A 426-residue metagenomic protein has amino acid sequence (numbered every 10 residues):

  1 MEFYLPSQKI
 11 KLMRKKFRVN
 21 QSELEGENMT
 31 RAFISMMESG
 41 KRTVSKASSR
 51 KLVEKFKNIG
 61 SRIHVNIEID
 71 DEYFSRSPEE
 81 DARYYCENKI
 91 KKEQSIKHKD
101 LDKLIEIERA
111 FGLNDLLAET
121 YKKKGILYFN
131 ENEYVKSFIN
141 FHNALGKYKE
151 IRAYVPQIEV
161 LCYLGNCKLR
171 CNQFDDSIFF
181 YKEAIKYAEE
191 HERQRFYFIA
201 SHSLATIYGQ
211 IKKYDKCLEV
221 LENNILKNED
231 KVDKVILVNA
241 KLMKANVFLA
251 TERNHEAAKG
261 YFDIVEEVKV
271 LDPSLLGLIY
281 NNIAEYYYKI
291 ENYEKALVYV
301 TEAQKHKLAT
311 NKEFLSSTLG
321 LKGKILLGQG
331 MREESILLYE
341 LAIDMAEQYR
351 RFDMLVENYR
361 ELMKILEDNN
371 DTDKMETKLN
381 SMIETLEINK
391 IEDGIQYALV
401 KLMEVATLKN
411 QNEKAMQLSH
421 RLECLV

Functional and structural regions predicted by a protein language model:
M1-F17: A short, Lys/Arg-rich alpha-helix, primarily the initiator
F17-M36: Short alpha-helical DNA-recognition segment
S45-I69: DNA major-groove recognition helix of helix-turn-helix/homeodomain DNA-binding modules
Y84, L116, K123, P156 (+11 more regions): "A position-specific structural signal for the A-helix of alpha-solenoid helical repeats
I90-K103, N130-N143, Q173-E183, K212-N223 (+4 more regions): Helix-turn-helix repeat elements of alpha-solenoid scaffolds
D102-R109, H142-R152, K182-R193, E222-D230 (+6 more regions): Amphipathic alpha-helical segments of tetratricopeptide repeats
E119, E159, F198-I199, N239 (+6 more regions): Residue register of alpha-helical TPR repeats
